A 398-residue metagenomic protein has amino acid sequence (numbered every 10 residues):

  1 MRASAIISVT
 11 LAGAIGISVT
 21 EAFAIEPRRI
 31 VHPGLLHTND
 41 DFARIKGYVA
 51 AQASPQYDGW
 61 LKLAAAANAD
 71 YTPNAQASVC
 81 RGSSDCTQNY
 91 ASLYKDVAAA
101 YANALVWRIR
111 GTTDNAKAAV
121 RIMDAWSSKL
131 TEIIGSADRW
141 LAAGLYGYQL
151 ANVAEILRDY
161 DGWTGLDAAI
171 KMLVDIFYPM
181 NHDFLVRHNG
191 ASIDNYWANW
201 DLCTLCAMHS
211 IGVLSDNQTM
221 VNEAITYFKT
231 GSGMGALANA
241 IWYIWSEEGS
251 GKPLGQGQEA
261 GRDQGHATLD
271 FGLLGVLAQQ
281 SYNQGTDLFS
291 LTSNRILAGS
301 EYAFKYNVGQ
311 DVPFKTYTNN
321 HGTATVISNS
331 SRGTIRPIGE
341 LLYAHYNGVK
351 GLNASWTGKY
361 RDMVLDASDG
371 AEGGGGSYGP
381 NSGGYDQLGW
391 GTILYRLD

Functional and structural regions predicted by a protein language model:
M1-E26: Fungal secretory targeting signals
F23-G190, L202, K229, G251-G255 (+1 more regions): Extracellular glycan-targeting catalytic surfaces
A91, W197-W200, H266: Residue-level marker of regulatory loop/turn positions in helix-turn-helix DNA-binding domains and in histidine
G135-R139, N195, W242: Acidic, Ser/Thr-rich low-complexity linear motifs
Q149-L150, A207, L273-V276: Amphipathic alpha-helical segments that form well-ordered structural scaffolds and often line/cohere around active
P179-L214, Q218: Loop-centered beta-sheet repeat module
G212-H321: Long, repeat-rich segments with strong aromatic
